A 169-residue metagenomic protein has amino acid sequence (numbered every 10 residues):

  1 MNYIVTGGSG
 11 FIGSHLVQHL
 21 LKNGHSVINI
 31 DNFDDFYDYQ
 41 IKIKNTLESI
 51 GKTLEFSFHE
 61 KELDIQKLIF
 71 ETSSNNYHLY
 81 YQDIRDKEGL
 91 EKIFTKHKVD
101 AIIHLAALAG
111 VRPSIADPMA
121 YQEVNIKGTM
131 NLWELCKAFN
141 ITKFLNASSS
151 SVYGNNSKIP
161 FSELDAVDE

Functional and structural regions predicted by a protein language model:
M1-E169: N-terminal Rossmann-like NAD(P)+-binding domain of SDR-like oxidoreductases, especially those catalyzing
